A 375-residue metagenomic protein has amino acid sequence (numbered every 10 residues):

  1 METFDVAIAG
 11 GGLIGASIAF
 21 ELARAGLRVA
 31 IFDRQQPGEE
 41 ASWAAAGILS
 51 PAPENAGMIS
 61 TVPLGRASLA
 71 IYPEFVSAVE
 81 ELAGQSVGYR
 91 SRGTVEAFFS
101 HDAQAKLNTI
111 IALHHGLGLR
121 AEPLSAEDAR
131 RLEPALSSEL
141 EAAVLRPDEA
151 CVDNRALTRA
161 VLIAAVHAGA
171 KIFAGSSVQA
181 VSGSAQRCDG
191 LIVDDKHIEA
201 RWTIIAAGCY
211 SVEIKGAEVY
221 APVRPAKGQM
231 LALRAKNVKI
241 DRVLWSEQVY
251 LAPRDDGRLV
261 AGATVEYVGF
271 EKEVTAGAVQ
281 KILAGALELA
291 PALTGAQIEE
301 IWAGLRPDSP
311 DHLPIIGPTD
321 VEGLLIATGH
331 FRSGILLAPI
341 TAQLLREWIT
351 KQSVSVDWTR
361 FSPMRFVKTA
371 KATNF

Functional and structural regions predicted by a protein language model:
E2-F4, V193-W202: Core beta-strand elements of the Rossmann-like FAD/NAD(P) dinucleotide-binding domain in flavoenzyme oxidoreductases
F4-A30: N-terminal Rossmann-like FAD-binding beta1-loop-alpha1 element of flavoenzymes
S17-A25, R34, G47-L49, P53 (+3 more regions): Active-site substrate-recognition segment that forms the wall of the catalytic cavity or substrate channel
G47-D128, L132, G285-A286: Dinucleotide-binding Rossmann-like beta1-alpha1 core, especially the glycine-rich loop that anchors the ADP
P63, A97-A105, L145-I163, E273-A278: Short beta-strand to alpha-helix junction loop
V144-I198: Helical element adjacent to the flavin cofactor pocket in flavoenzyme catalytic cores
A292-F375: C-terminal catalytic lobe of FAD-dependent flavoproteins
